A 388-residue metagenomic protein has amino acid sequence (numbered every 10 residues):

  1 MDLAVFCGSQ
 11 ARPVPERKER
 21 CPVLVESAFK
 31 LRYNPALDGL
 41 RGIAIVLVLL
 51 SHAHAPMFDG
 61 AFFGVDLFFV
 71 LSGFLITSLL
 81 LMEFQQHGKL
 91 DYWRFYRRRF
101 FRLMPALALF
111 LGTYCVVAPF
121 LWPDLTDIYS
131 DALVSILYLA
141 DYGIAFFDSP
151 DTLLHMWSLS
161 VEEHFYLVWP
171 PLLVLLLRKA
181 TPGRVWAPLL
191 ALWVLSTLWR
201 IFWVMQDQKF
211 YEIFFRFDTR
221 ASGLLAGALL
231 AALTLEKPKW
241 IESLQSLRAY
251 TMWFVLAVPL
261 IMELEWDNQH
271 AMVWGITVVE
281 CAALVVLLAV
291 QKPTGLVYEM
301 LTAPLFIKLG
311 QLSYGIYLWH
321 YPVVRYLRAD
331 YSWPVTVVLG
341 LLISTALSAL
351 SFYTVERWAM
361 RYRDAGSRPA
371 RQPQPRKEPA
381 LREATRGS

Functional and structural regions predicted by a protein language model:
D2-A4, G8, R12, R17-A28 (+2 more regions): C-terminal "closing" transmembrane helix and its immediate cytosolic amphipathic cap in multi-pass membrane proteins
R32-P35, P56-V65, D124-V134, S149-V161 (+3 more regions): Interfacial loop-to-helix transition and helix-capping segments at the boundaries of transmembrane helices
L40-S51, L71-S72, F110, R184-V204 (+2 more regions): Small-polar-interrupted transmembrane alpha-helices in polytopic inner-membrane proteins
L47-L50, I76-S78, A108-V116, F165-R178 (+2 more regions): Membrane-interfacial alpha-helical segments at the cytosolic side of multi-pass membrane proteins
G64-L81, R99-F101, L159-V174, P188-W240 (+2 more regions): Specific transmembrane alpha-helix
L81-K89, L176-R184, L233-L247, V290-K308 (+2 more regions): Membrane-interface junctions at the ends of membrane-embedded or membrane-associated helices
M82-V117, I128, V134, S160-L167 (+10 more regions): Transmembrane alpha-helical segments and their boundary/interface "anchor" motifs in multi-pass integral membrane
L224, A228-L229, A249-W358: Alpha-helical transmembrane segments of multi-pass integral membrane proteins
